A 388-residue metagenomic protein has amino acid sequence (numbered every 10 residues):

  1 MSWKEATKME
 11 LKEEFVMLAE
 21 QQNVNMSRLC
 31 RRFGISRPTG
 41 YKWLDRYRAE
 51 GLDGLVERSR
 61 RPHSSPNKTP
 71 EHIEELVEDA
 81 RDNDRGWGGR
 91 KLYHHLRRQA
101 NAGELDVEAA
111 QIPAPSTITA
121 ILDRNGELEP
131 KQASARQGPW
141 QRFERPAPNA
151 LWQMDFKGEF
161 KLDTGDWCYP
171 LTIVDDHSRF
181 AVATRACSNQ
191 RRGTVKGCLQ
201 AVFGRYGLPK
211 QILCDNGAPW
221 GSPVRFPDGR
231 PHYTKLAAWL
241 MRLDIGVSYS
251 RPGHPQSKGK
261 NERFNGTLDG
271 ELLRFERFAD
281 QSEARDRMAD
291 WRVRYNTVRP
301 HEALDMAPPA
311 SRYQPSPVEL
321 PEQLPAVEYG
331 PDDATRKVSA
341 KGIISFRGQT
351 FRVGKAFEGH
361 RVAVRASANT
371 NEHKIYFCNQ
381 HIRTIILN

Functional and structural regions predicted by a protein language model:
M1-E14, H63-E71: Short, Lys/Arg-enriched anionic-surface-contact patches
T7-V24, E74-N83: Short, amphipathic alpha-helical "recognition" segments used to contact nucleic acids or chromatin
F15, L29, G40, G51 (+14 more regions): Mobile genetic element proteins and their domesticated derivatives, centered on retroelements and DNA transposons
L52-M154, E159, V224, P231-T234 (+2 more regions): Basic, flexible linker segments flanking DNA-binding modules in nucleic acid-interacting mobile-element proteins
E71, S116-A181, S188-K210, A238-R242 (+3 more regions): Mobile-element integrase/transposase regions, centering on the N-terminal DNA-binding/Zn-coordinating module
C214-N216, F226-G270, A284, A289 (+1 more regions): RNase H-like two-metal-ion nuclease catalytic core shared by retroviral integrases and related mobile-element nucleases
N296-N388: C-terminal, beta-rich DNA-binding module of retroviral/retroelements integrases
